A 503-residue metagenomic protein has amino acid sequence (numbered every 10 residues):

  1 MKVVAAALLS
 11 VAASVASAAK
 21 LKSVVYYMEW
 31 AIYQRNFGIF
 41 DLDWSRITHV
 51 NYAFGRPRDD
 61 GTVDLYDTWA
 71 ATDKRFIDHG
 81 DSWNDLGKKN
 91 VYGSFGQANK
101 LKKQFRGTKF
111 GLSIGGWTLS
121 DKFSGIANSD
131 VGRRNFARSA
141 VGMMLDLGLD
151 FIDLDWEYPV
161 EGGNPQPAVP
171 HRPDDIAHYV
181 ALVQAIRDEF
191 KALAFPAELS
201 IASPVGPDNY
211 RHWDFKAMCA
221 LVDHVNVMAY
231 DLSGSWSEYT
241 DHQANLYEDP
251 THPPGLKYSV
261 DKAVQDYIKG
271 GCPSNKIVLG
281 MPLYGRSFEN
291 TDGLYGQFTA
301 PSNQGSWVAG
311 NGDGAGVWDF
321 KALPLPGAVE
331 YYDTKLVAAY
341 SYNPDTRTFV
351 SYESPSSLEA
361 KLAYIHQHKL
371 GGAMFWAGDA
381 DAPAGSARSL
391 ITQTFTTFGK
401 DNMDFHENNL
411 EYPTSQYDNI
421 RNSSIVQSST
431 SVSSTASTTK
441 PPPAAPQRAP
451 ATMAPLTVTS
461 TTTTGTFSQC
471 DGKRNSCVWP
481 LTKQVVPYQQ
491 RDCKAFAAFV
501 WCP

Functional and structural regions predicted by a protein language model:
M1-A18: Fungal secretory targeting signals
A19-M144, E161, P170, S389-Q393 (+4 more regions): Glycan-recognition patch characteristic of GH18 chitinases/ENGases and related GlcNAc/peptidoglycan-binding proteins
V50, L112, L154, I186 (+4 more regions): Conserved, mostly hydrophobic/aromatic
D60-L86, P159-F320: Substrate-binding surface in catalytic domains of secreted glycosidases
A309-K369: Hydrophobic, secondary-structure "cap" segments at the distal end of domains
T430-T457: Extracellular mucin-like PTS segments
P455-Q484: Secreted, propeptide-processed cysteine-rich mini-domains
W479, D492-P503: Extracellular Cys-Trp
